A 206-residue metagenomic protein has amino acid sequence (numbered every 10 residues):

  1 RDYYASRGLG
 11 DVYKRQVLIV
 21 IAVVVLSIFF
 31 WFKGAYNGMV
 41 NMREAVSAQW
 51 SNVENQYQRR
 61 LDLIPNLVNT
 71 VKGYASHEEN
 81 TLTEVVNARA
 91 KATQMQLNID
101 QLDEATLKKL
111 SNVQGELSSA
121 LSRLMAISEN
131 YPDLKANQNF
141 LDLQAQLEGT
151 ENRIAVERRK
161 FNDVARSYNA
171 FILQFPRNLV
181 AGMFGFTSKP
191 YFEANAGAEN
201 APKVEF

Functional and structural regions predicted by a protein language model:
R1, D11-F206: A helix-centric hydrophobic-segment signal that preferentially recognizes long, alpha-helical stretches used
